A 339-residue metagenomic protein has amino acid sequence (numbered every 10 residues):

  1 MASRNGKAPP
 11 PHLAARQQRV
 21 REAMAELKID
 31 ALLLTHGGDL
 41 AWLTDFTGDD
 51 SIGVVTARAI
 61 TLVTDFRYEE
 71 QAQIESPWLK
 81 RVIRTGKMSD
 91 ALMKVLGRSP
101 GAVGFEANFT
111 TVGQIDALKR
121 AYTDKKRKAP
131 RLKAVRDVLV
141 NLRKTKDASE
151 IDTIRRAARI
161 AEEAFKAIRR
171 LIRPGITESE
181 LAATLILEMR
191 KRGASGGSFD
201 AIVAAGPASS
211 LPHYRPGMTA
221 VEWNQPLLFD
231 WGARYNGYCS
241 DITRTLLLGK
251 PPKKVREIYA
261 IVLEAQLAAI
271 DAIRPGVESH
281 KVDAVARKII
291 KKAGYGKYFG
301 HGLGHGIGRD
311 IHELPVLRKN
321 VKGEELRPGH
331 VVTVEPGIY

Functional and structural regions predicted by a protein language model:
M1-Y339: Active-site neighborhoods and metal-handling regions in enzymes and metal-associated proteins
